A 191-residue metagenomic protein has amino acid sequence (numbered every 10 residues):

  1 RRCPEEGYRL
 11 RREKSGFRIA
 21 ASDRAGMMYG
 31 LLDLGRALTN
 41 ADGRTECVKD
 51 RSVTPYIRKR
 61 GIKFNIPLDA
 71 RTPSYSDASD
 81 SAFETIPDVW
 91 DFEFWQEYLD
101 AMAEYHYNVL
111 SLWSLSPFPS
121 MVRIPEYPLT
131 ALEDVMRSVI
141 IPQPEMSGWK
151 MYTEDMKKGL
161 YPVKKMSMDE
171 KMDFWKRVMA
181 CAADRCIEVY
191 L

Functional and structural regions predicted by a protein language model:
R2-L191: Feature activates predominantly on carbohydrate-active enzymes
